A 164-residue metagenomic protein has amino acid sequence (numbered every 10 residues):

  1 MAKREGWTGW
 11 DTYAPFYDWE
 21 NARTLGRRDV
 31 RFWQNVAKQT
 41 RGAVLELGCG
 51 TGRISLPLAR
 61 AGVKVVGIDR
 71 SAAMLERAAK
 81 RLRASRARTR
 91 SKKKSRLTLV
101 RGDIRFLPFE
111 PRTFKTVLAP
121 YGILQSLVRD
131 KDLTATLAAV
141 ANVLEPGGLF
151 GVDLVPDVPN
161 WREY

Functional and structural regions predicted by a protein language model:
M1-G42: Conserved class I S-adenosyl-L-methionine
R41-G50: Conserved class I S-adenosyl-L-methionine
R53: Conserved SAM/SAH-binding loop-helix junction of Class I S-adenosyl-L-methionine-dependent methyltransferases
L56-F106: Class I SAM-dependent methyltransferase SAM/SAH-binding core
F109-T116: A short acidic, Gly/Pro-enriched loop at the edge of an enzyme's catalytic core that lines a small-molecule cofactor
A119-P120: A short beta-strand submotif of the Rossmann-like class I SAM-dependent methyltransferase core that lines
D132-P146: A short glycine-rich, Lys/Arg-flanked "PGG" loop and its adjoining helix->strand segment in the class I
L149-Y164: Conserved class I S-adenosyl-L-methionine
